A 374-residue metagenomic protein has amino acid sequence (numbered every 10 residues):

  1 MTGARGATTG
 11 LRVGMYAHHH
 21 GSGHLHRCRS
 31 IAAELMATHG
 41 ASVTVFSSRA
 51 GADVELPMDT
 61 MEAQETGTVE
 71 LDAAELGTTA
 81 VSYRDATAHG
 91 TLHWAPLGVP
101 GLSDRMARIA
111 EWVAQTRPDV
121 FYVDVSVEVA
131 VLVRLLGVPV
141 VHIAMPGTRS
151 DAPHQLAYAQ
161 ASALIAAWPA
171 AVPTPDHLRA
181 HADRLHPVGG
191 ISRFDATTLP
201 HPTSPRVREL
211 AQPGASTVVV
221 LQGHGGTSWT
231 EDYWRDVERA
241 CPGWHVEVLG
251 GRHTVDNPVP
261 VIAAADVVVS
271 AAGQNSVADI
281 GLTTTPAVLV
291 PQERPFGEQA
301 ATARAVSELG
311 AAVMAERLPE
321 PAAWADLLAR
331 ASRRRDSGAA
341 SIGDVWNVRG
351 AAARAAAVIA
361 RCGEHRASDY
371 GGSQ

Functional and structural regions predicted by a protein language model:
G10-L11, H18-H19, H39-G101: Conserved nucleotide-sugar phosphate-binding/catalytic loop shared by glycosyltransferases and other
A17-R29, S228: A short, glycine/small-residue-rich beta-strand->loop->alpha-helix junction that serves as a flexible
A86-V120, V125-A130: Conserved nucleotide-sugar donor-binding subdomain of glycosyltransferases
H142-I143, Q155-A166, V261-I262: A conserved, positively charged/aromatic
Q160-S216, L221-S228: A nucleotide-sugar donor-handling region in carbohydrate enzymes
E247-L282: Donor nucleotide-activated moiety binding/catalytic core segment of transferases that use nucleotide-activated donors
V277-A325: Catalytic binding pocket for nucleotide-activated donors in carbohydrate/polymer assembly enzymes
A325-Q374: C-terminal amphipathic helix plus adjacent low-complexity, charged tail appended to glycosyltransferase catalytic
